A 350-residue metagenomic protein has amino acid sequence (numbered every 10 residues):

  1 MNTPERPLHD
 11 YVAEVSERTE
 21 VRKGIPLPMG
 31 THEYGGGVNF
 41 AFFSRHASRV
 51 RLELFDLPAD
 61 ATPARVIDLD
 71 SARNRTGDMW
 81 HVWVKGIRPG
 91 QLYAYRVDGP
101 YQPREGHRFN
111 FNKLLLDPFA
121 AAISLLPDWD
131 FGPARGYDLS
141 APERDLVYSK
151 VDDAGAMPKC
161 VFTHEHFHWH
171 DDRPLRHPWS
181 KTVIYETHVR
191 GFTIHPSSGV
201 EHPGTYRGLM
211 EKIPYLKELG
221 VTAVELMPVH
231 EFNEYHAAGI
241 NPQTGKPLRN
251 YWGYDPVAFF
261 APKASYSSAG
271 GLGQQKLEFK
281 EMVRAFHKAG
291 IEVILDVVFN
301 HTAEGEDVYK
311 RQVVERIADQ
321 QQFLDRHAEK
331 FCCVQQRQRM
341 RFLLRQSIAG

Functional and structural regions predicted by a protein language model:
M1-Y34, A64-V66, R75-M79, I87-E186 (+1 more regions): The feature marks proteins involved in alpha-glucan
G36-F40: Structural beta-strand segments of beta-rich domains
F43-R49: Short proline/glycine-enriched turn/loop motifs at strand-loop junctions of beta-rich domains
V183-Y185, V224-L226, V293-L295: Hydrophobic faces of well-ordered beta-strands that scaffold small-molecule active sites in alpha/beta enzyme cores
H188-V224: A conserved hydrophobic secondary-structure block that centers on an alpha-helix together with its immediately flanking
S198-T205, H236-R284, K288, A303-R311 (+3 more regions): Aromatic- and acidic-residue-enriched carbohydrate-binding clefts of CAZyme catalytic domains
L216-T244: Carboxylate/His-rich catalytic cores and anion/metal-binding grooves
M227-E234, V297-E306: Short, solvent-exposed turn/loop segments enriched in Gly/Ser/Thr/Pro and often Arg
